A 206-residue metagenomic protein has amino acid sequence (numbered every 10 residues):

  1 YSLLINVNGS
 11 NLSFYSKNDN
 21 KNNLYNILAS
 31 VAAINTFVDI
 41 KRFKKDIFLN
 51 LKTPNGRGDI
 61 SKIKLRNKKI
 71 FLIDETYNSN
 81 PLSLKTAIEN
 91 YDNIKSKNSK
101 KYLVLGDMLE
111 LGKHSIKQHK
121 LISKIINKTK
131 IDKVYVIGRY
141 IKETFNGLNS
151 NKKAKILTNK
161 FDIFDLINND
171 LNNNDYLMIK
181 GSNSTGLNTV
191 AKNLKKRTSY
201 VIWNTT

Functional and structural regions predicted by a protein language model:
Y1-N8: Short polybasic amphipathic segments
G9-Y25, A29-T206: ATP-dependent carboxylate-amine ligase
